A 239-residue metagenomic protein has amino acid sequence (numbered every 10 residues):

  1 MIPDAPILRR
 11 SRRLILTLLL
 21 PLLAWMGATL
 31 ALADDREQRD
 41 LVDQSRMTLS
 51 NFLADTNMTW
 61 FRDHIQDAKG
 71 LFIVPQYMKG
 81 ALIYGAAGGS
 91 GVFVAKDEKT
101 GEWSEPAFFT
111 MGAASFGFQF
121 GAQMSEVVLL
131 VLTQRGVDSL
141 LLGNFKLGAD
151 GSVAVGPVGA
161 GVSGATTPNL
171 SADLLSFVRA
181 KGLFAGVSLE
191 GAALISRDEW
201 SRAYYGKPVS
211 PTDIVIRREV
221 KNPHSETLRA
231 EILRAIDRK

Functional and structural regions predicted by a protein language model:
M1-S11: N-terminal secretory signal peptides that target proteins for export/translocation
A5-P6, A28, D55, K207: Intrinsically disordered, low-complexity regions
R10-L14, Q76: Hydrophobic alpha-helical segments, especially transmembrane helices and their immediate juxtamembrane helical caps
L14-L16, L49: Generic cytosolic/nucleocytoplasmic N-terminal low-complexity/intrinsically disordered segments
L16-G27: Bacterial N-terminal signal peptides
T29-A33: Boundary at the C-terminal end of the N-terminal hydrophobic targeting segment
D34-K239: Small-residue-enriched, tightly packed secondary-structure blocks
